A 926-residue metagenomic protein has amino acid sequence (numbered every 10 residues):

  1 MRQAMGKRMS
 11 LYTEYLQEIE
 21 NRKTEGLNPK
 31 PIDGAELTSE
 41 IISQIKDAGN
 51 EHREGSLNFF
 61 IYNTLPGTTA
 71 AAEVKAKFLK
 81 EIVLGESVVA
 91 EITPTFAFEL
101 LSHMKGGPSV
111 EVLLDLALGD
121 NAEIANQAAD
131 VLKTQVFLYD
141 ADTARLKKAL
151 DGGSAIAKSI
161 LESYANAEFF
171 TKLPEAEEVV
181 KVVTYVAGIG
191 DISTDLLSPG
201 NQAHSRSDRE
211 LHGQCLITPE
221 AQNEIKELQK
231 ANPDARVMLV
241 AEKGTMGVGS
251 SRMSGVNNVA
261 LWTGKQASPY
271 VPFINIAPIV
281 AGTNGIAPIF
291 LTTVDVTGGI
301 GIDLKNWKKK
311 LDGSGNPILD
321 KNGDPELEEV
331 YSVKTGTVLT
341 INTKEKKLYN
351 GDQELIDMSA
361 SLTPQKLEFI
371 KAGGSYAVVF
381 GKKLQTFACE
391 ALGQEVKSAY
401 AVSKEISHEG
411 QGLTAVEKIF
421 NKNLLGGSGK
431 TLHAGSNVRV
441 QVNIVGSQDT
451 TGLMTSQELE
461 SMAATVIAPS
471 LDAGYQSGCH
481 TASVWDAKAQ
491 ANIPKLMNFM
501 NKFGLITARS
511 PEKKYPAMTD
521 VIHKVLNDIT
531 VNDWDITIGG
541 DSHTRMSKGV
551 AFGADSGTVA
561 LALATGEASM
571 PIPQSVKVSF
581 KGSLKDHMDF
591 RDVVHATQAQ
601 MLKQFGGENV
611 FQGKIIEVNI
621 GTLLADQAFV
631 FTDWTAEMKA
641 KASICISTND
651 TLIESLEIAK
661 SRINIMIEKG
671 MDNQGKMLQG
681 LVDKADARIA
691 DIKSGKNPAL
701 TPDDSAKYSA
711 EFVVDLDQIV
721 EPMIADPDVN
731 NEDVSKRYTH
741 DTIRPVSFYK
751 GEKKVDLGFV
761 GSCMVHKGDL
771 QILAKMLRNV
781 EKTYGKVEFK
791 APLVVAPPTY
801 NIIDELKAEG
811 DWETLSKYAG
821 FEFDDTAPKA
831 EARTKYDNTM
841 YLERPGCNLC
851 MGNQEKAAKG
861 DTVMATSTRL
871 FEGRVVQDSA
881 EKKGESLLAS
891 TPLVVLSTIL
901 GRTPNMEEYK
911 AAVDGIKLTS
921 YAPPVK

Functional and structural regions predicted by a protein language model:
M1-M9: N-terminal mitochondrial targeting presequence
L11-D47, K366-I370, S375-V379: Amphipathic alpha-helical packing elements
E25-P31, E54-T69, L84, E91-G106 (+3 more regions): Structural detector for internal amphipathic alpha-helices that build alpha-solenoid repeat scaffolds
A35-I42, P66-G85, G106-L118, L138-A149: Amphipathic alpha-helical scaffolding segments comprising HEAT/armadillo-like alpha-solenoid repeats
I42-F59: Generic amphipathic, hydrophobic interface segment in small proteins and small subunits
I45-G49, N63-T68, E86, Y139 (+2 more regions): Short, flexible helical or helix-coil boundary motifs
G49, A90, D120-A122, G153-S154: Short inter-helical turns and helix N-cap capping residues of alpha-solenoid HEAT/ARM repeat scaffolds
H103, S109, L116-A117, I124-K926: Fe-S-dependent hydro-lyases/dehydratases of central metabolism
